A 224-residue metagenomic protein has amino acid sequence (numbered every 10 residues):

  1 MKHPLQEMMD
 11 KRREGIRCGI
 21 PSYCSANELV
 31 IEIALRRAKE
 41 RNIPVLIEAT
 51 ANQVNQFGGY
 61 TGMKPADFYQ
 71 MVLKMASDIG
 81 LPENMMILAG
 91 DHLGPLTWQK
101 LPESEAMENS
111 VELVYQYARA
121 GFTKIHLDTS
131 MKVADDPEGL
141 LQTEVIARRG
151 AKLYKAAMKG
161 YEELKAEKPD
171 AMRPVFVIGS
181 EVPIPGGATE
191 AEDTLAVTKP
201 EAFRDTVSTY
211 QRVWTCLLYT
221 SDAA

Functional and structural regions predicted by a protein language model:
M1-M86: Alpha/beta catalytic barrel-like cores
C18-I20, Q53-A66, Q99-M107, D135-R148 (+1 more regions): Glycine-rich tight-turn/loop motif centered on a GG-T
I20-C24, V45-I47, M86-D91, I125-L127 (+1 more regions): Hydrophobic faces of well-ordered beta-strands that scaffold small-molecule active sites in alpha/beta enzyme cores
C24-A26, T50-V54, H92-P95, S130-K132 (+1 more regions): Active-site beta-loop-alpha junctions enriched in small/polar residues
M63-H126, M131-A134: Active-site beta->alpha loop and helix N-cap motifs at the rims of alpha/beta catalytic domains
P65-E83, V145-L164: Alpha-helix-loop-beta-strand connector modules within alpha/beta enzyme cores
K152, A157-L217: Metal-coordinating catalytic core of metallo-dependent amide/deamination hydrolases
Y219-A224: Conserved small/polar residues in nucleotide/adenosyl-binding loops
